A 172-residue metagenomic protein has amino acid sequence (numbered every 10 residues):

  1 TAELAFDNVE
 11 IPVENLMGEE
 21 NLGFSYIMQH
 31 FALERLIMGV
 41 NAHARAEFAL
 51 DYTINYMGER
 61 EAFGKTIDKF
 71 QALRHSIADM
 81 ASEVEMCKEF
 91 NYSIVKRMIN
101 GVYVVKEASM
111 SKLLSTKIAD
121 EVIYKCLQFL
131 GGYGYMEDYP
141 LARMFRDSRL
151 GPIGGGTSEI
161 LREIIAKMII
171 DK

Functional and structural regions predicted by a protein language model:
E3-N8, V13, G18-L22, Q29-K172: Alpha-helical interface subdomain recognition
